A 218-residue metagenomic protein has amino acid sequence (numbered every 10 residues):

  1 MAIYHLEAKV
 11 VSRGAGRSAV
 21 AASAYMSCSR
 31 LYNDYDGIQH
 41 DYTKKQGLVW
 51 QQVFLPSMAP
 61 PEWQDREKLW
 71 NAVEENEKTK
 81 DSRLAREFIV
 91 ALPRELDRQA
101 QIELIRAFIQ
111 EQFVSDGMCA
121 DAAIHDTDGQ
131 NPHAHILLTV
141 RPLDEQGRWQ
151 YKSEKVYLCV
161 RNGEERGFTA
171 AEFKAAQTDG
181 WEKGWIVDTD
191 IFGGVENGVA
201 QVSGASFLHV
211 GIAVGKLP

Functional and structural regions predicted by a protein language model:
M1-P218: N-terminal nicking endonuclease/strand-transfer module with a His-rich metal-binding environment and a catalytic Tyr
